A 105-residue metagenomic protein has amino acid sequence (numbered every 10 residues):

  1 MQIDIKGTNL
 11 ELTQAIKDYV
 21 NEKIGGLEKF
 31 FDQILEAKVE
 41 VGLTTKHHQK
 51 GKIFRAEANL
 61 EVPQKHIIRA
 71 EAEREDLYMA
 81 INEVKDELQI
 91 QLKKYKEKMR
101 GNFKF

Functional and structural regions predicted by a protein language model:
M1-F105: N-terminal, polar/charged subdomain of small-to-medium soluble alpha/beta proteins
